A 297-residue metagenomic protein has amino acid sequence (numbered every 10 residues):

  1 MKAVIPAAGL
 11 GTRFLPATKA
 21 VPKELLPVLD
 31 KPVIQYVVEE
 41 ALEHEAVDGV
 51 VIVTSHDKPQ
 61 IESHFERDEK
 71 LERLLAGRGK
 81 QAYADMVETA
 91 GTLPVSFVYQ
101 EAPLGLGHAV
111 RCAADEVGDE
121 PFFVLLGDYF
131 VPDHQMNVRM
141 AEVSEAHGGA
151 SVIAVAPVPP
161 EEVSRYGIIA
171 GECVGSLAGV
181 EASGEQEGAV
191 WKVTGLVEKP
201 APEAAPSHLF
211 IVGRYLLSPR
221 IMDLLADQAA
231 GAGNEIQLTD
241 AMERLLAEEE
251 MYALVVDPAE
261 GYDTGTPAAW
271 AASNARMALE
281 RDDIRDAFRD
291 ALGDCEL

Functional and structural regions predicted by a protein language model:
K2-I5, R13, P27, K31-V124 (+2 more regions): Conserved N-terminal catalytic core of the sugar/cofactor nucleotidyltransferase
L10, Y129: Active-site metal-binding loops of divalent metal-dependent hydrolases
K19-K23: Short alpha-helical oligomerization interface
L25, V95-F97, S151, M251-V255 (+1 more regions): Conserved beta-strand scaffold positions in the cores of enzyme catalytic domains, especially in NTP/NDP-utilizing
Y36, E40, G49, Q60 (+9 more regions): Alpha-helical scaffold segments in soluble metabolic enzymes
E43-A46, E66, D115-G118, E145 (+4 more regions): Generic secondary-structure signature for well-ordered alpha-helical cores
V131-Q228, A232: Conserved core of the sugar-phosphate nucleotidyltransferase
W191, P206-L297: Conserved alpha/beta core of the MobA/IspD/sugar-nucleotide pyrophosphorylase nucleotidyltransferase superfamily
